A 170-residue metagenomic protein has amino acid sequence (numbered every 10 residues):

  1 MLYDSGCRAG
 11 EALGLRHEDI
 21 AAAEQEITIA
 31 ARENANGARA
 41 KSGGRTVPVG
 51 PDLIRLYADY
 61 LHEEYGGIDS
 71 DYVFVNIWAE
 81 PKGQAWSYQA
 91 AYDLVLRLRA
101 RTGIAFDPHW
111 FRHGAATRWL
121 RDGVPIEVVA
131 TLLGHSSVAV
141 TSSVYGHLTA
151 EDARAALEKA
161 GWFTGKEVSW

Functional and structural regions predicted by a protein language model:
L2-Q25, E127: Short, charged phosphate-coordinating catalytic segments
R8-A9, R45, A58, E64-G66 (+2 more regions): Short, cationic motifs built from Arg/Lys/His that form the positively charged side of catalytic pockets
G14-R55: Conserved tyrosine-mediated DNA breakage-rejoining catalytic core shared by Y-recombinases
A23, G44, L56-Y57, E63 (+2 more regions): Activation on folded, globular domain regions of eukaryotic proteins
G50-I104: Active-site/catalytic core of tyrosine-dependent DNA strand-transfer enzymes
Y92-T131, H135-V138: Short, basic (Lys/Arg/His-rich) helix/loop patches that form interaction surfaces in the mid-to-C-terminal regions
L133-E158: Catalytic-site neighborhood detector that most strongly recognizes the C-terminal catalytic loop/helix of tyrosine
A160-W170: C-terminal secondary-structure termini that scaffold catalytic or DNA-interacting sites
